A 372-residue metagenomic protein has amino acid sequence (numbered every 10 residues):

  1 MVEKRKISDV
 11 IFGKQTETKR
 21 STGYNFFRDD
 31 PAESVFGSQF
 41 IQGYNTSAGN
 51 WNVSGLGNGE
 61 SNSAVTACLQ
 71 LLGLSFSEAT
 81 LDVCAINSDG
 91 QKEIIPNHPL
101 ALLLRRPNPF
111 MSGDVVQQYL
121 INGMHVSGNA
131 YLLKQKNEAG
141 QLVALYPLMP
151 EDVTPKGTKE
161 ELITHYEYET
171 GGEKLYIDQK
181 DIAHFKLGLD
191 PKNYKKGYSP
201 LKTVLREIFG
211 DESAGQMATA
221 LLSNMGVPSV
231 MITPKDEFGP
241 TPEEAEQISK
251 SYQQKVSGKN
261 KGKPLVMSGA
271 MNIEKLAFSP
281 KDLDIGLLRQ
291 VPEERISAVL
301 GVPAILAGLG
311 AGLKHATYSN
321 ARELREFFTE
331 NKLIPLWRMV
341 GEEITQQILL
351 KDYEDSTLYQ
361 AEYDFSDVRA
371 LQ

Functional and structural regions predicted by a protein language model:
V2-I285, R289-V291, R295-V302: Structured, contiguous alpha/beta core segments that scaffold functional sites
M225-E243, K263-Q372: Surface-exposed loop-to-helix/strand elements on domain peripheries
